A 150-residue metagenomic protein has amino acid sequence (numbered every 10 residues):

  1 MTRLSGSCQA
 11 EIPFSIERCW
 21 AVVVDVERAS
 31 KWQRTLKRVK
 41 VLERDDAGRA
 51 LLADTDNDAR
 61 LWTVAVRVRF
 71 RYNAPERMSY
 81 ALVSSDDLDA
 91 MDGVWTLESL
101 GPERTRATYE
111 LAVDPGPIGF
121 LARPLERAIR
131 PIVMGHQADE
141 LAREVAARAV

Functional and structural regions predicted by a protein language model:
M1-G48: Hydrophobic ligand-binding cavity/cleft-lining segments
R3-E11, A50-L52, A65-R67, R77 (+2 more regions): Intrinsic-disorder/low-complexity, polar/charged segments enriched in Ser/Thr/Lys/Arg/Asp/Glu/Gln
R3-S5, L100, R148: Extended beta-strand/beta-hairpin segments
I12, N57, L111-V113: Hydrophobic beta-strand positions in extracellular immunoglobulin-like domains
P13-I16, A74-P75, L100-P102: Short loop segments at secondary-structure junctions
E17, S30, K40-D86, H136-V150: Glycine-rich portal/gate segments that line the openings of hydrophobic small-molecule binding cavities
L82-H136: Beta-strand/loop substructures that line and gate deep hydrophobic ligand-binding cavities in soluble
